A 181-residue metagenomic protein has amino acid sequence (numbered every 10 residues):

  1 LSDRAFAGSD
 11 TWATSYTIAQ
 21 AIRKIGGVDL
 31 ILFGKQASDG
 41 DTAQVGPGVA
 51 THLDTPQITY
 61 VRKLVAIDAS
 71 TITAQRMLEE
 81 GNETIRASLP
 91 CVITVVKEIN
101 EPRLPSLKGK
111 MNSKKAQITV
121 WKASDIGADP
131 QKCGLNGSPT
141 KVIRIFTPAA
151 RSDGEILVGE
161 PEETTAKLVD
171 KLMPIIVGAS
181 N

Functional and structural regions predicted by a protein language model:
L1-N181: N-terminal glycine-rich FAD/FM-binding segment characteristic of electron-transfer flavoproteins
